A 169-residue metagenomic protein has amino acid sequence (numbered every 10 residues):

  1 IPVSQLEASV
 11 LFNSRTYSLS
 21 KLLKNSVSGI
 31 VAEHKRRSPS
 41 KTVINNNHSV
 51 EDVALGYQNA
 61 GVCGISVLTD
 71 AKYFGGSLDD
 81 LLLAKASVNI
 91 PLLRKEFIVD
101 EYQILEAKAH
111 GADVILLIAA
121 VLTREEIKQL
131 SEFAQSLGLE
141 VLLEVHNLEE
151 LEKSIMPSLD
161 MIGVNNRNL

Functional and structural regions predicted by a protein language model:
I1-L92, V99, F133-M161: Conserved N-terminal beta1-alpha1 strand-loop-helix module at the mouth
D70, E96, A119-V121: Short coil/turn segments
L82, L105-H110, Q129-F133: Active-site-proximal loop->helix
P91, E96-I98, Q103-I104, I115: Short acidic catalytic loops
E106-E126, G163-L169: Glycine-rich phosphate-binding active-site loops on the catalytic face of alpha/beta enzymes
